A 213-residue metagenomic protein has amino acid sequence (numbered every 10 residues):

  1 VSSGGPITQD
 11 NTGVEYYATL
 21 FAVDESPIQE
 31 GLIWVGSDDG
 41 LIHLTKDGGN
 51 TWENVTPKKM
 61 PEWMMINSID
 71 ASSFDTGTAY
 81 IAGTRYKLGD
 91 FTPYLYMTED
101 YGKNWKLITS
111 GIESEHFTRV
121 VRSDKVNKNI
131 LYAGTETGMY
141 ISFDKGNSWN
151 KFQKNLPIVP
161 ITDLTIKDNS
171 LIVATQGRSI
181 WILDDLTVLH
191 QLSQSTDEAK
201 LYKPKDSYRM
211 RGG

Functional and structural regions predicted by a protein language model:
V1-R211: Beta-propeller blade termini and top-face loops
